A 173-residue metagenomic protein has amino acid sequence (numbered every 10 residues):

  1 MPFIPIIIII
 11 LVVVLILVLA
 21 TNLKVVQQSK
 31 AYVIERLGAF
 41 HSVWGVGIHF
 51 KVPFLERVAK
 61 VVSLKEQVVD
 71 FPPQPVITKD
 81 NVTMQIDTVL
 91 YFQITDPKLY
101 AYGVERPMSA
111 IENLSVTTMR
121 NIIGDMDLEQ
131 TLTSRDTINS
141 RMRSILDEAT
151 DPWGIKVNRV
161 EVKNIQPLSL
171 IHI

Functional and structural regions predicted by a protein language model:
M1-I171: N-terminal hydrophobic membrane-entry segments
